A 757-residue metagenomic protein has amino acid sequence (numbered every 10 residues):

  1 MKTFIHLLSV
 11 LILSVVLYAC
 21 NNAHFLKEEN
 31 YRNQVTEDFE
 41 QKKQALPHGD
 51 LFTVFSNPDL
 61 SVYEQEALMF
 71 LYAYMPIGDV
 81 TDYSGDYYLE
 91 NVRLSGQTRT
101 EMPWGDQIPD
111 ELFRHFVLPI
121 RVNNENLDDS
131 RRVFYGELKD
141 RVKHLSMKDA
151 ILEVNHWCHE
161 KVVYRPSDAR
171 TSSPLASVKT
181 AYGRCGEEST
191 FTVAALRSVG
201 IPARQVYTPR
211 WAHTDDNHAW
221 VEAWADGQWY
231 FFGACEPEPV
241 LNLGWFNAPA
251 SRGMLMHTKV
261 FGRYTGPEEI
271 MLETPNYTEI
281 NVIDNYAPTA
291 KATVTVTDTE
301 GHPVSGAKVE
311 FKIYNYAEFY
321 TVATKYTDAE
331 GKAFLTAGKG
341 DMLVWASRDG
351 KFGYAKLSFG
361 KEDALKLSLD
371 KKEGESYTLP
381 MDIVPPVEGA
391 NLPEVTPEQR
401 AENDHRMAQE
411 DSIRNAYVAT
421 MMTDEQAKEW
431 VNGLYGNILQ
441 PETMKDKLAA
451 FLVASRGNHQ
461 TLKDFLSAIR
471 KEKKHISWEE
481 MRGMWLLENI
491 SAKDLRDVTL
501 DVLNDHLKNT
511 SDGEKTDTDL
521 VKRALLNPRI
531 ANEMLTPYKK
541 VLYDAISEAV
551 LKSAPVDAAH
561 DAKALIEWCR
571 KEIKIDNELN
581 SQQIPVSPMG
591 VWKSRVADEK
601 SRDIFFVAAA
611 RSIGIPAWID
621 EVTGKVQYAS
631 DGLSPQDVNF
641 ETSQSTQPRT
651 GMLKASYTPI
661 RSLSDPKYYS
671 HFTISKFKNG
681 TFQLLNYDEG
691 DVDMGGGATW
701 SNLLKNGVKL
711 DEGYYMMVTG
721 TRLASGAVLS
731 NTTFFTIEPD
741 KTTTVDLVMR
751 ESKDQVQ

Functional and structural regions predicted by a protein language model:
Y18-A19: C-terminal motif of bacterial Sec signal peptides marking the signal peptidase cleavage site
K27-T180, D216, Q399-A401, M407-S594: Secondary-structure boundary elements
D140-S146, A150-H156, R165-L175, T180-L272 (+6 more regions): Hydrophobic/aromatic-rich core segments of domains that either
A290-G301, G331, G651-L663, D754-Q757: A short, amphipathic beta-strand motif
K291, T299-E318, K339-D341, D561 (+1 more regions): Short, ordered, surface-exposed loop/turn motifs in non-cytosolic proteins
N315-T336, G680-L704: Short, acidic Ser/Thr/Gly-rich low-complexity loop/linker segments typical of extracellular and cell-surface proteins
G350-K372, R722-K753: Structured interaction patches on ligand/partner-binding surfaces of diverse proteins
D370-W430, T658-I660, D746-Q757: Compositionally biased low-complexity segments at domain edges in trafficked proteins and select soluble regulators
